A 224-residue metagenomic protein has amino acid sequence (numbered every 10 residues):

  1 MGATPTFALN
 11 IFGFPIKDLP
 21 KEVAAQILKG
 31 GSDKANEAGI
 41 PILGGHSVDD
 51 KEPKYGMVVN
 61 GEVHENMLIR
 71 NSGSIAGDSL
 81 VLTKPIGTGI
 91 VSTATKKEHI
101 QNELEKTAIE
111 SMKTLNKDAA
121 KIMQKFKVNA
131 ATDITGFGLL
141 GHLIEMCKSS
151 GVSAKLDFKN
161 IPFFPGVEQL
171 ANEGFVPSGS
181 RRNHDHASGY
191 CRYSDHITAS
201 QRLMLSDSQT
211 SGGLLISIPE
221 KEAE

Functional and structural regions predicted by a protein language model:
M1-E224: Helix-biased detector of long, well-ordered alpha-helical tracts
